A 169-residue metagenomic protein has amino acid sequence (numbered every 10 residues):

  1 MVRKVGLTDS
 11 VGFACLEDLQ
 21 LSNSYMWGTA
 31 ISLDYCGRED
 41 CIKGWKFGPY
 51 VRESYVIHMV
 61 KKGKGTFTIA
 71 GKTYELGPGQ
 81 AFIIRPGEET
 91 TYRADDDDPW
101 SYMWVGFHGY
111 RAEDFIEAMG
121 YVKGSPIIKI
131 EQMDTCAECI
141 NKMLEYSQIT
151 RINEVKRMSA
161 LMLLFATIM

Functional and structural regions predicted by a protein language model:
M1-Y74, K123-G124: Generic protein-terminus/edge-of-domain signal
I31, S54-Y55, A81, W100-Y102: Structural motif
D40-K43, K64, P86, M119 (+2 more regions): A general structural signal marking secondary-structure boundaries and capping sites
G71-P86: Short acidic-glycine-tyrosine-enriched beta hairpin
T73, G87-R111: Ligand-binding loop in jelly-roll beta-barrel domains
Y110, I130-M169: An amphipathic alpha-helical interaction segment
Y110-K129: Double-stranded beta-helix
